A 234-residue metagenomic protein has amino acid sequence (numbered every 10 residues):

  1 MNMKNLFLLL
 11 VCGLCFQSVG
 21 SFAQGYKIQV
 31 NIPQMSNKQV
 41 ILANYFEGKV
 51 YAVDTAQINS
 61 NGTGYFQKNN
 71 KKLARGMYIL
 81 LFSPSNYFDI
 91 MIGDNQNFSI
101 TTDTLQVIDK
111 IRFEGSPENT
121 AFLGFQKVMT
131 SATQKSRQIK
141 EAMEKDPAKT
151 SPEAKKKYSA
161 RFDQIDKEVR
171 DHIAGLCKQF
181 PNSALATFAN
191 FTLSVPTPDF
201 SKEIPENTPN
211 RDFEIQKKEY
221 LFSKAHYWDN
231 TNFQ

Functional and structural regions predicted by a protein language model:
M1-V30: Bacterial Sec-dependent N-terminal signal peptides
F22-F180, D199-K217, S223: A non-transmembrane, solvent-exposed segment enriched in polar/low-complexity residues
N182-V195: Amphipathic alpha-helical repeat scaffolds of TPR domains
